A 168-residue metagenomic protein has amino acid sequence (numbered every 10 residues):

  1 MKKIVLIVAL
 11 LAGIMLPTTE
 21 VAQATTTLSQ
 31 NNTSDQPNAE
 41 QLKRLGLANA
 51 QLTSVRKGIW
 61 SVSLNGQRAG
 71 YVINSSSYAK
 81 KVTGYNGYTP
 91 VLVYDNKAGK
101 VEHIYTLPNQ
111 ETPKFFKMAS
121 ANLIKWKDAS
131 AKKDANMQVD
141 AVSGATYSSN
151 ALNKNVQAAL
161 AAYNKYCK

Functional and structural regions predicted by a protein language model:
M1-I4: Positively charged n-region of N-terminal signal peptides that target proteins for export
L6-I14: Hydrophobic helical h-region of N-terminal Sec-dependent signal peptides in bacterial secretory/periplasmic proteins
I14-V21: C-terminal segment of classical bacterial N-terminal signal peptides
V21-N150, K154, A158-K168: Flexible, solvent-exposed loop/hinge segments and secondary-structure transition points
